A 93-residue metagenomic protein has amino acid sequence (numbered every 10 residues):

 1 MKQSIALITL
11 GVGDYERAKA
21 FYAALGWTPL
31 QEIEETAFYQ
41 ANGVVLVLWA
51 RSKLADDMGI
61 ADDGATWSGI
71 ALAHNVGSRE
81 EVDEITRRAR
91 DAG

Functional and structural regions predicted by a protein language model:
M1-R17, G69-H74: N-terminal beta-strand motif that seeds the catalytic metal site of vicinal oxygen chelate
L10-A55: Core segments of cupin and vicinal oxygen chelate
A41-G43, A65-G69: Short connector loops at helix/strand junctions that flank enzyme active sites, especially segments positioning acidic
L48, D57, E81-D83: Intrinsically disordered, low-complexity acidic/polar segments
D56-D62: Short beta-strand/turn micro-motifs at beta-sheet edges
D62-A65, A89-R90: Short intrinsically disordered coil segments
I70-G93: Mid-chain, well-packed structural core segment of small domains
